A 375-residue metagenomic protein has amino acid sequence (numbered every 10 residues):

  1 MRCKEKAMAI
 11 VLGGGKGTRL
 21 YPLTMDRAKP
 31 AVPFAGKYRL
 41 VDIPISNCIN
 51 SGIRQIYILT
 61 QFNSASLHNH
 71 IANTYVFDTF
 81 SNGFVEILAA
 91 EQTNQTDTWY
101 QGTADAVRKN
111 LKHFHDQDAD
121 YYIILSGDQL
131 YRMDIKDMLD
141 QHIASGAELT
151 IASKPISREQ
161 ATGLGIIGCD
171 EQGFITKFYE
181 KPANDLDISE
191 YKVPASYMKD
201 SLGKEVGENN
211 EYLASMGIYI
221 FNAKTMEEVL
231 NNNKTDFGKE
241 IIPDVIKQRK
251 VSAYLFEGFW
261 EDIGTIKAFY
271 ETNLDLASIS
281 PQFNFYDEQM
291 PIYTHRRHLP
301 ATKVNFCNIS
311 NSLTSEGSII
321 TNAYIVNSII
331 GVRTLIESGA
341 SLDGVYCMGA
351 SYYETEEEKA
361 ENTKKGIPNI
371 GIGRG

Functional and structural regions predicted by a protein language model:
M1-M8, G13, S196-N209, A223-G375: Left-handed beta-helix
M1-V11, R19-A28, P33-Q141, C169-E171 (+1 more regions): Conserved N-terminal catalytic core of the sugar/cofactor nucleotidyltransferase
E5-A7, I53-R54, N82-G83, D118-D120 (+6 more regions): Short coil/turn connectors at secondary-structure junctions
L12-G13, I124-S126, A152-S153, Y179 (+1 more regions): Short beta-strand segments
G17-P22, L186-E190, T355: Short acidic/His/Gly/Ser-rich catalytic and metal-binding motifs that mark active-site loops of diverse hydrolases
T74-G83, E171-Y179, N184-I188, S278-F285: Proline-centered turn/helix-capping motifs that create local helix->coil transitions or kinks
L88-A90, A152, Y254-F256: Conserved beta-strand termini and adjacent loop/short-helix elements that scaffold enzyme active sites in alpha/beta
M133-I220, N232-N233: Conserved core of the sugar-phosphate nucleotidyltransferase
